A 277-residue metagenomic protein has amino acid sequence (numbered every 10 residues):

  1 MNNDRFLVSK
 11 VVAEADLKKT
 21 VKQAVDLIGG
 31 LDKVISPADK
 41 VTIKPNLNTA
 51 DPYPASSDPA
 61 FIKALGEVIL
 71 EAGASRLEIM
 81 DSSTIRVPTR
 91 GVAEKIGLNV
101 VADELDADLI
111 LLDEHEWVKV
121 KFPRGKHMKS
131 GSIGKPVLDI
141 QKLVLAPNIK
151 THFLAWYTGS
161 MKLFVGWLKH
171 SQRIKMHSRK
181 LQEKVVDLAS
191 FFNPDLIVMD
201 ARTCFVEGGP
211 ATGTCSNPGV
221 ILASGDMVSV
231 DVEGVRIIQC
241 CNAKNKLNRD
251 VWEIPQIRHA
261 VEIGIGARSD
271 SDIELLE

Functional and structural regions predicted by a protein language model:
M1-E277: N-terminal and secondary-structure boundary signal
